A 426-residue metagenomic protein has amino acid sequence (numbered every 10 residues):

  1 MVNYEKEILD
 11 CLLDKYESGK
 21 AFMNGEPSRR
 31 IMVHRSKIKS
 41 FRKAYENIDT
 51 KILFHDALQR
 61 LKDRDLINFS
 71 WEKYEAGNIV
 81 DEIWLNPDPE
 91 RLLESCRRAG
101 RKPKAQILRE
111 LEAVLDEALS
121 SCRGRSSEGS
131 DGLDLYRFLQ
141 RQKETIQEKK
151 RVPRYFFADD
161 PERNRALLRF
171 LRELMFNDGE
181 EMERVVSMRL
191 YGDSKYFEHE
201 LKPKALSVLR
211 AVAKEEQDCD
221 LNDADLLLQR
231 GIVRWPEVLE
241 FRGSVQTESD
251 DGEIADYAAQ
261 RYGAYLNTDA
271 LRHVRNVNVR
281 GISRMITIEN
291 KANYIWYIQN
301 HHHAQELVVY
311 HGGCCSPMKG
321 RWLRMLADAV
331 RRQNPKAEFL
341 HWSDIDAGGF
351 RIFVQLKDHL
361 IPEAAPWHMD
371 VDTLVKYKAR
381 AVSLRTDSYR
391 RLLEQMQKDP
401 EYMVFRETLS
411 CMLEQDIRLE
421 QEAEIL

Functional and structural regions predicted by a protein language model:
M1-Y310, S316-D328, R332-N334, G348 (+3 more regions): Nucleic-acid enzyme cleavage-core boundary/entry regions
K336-D346: Acidic beta-strand-to-loop metal/phosphate-binding motif
